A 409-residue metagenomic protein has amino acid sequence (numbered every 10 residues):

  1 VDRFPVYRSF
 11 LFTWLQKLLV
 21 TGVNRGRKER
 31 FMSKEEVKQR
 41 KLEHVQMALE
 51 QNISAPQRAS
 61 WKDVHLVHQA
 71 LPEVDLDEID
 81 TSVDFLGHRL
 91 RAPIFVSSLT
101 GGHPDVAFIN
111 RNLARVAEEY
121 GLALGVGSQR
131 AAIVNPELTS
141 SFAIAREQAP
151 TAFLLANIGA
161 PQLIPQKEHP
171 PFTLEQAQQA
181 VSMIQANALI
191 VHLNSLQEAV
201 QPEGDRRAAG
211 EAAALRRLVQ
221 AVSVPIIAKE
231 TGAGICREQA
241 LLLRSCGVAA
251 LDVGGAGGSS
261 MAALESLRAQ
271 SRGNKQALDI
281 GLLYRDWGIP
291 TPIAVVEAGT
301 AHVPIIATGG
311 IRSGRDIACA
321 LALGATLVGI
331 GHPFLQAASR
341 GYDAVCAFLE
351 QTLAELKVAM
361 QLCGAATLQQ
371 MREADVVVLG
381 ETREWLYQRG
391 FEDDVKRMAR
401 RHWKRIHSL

Functional and structural regions predicted by a protein language model:
K28-L86, L90, V377-S408: An N-cap/entry alpha-helix motif that binds or orients negatively charged groups
L86-N135: Active-site cofactor/substrate anionic-group-binding motifs, chiefly glycine- and Lys/Arg-rich phosphate-binding loops
S97, L155-G159, I190-H192, K229: Short beta-strand segments
P104-N112, V134-S140, P165-E175: Glycine-rich anion/phosphate-binding loops
R115, I164-I306, R315-C319, L323 (+2 more regions): Alpha/beta enzyme core
Y120-A160, I164: A gly/proline- and charged-residue-enriched helix-loop-helix capping module
G258-A307, I311-L409: Conserved active-site-proximal phosphate/metal-binding subdomains
